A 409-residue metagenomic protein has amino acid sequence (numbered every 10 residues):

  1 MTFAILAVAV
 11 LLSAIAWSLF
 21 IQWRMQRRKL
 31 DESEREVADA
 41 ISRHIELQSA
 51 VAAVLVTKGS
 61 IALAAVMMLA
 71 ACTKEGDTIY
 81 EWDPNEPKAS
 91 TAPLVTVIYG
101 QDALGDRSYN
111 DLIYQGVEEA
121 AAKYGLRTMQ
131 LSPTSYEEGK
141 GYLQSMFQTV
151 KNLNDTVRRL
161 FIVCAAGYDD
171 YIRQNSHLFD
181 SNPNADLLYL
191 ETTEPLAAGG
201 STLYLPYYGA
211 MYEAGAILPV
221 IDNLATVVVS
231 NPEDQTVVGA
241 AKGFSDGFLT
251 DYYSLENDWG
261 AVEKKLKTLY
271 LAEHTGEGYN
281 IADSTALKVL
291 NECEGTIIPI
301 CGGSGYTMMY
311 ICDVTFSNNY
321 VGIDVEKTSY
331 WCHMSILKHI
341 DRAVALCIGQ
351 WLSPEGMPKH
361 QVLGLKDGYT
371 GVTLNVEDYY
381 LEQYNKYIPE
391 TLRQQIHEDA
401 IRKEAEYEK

Functional and structural regions predicted by a protein language model:
M68-A71: C-terminal motif of bacterial Sec signal peptides marking the signal peptidase cleavage site
W82-D83, A89-S90, V95-G116, A120 (+3 more regions): Extracytoplasmic "Venus flytrap"
V97, L153-A166, D186-L190, V228 (+2 more regions): Periplasmic-binding protein-like
V117, Y212-W259, K359-Y384: An alpha-beta-alpha
D180-P206, E326-S329: Flexible loop/hinge segments that line or gate small-molecule binding clefts
T202-A225, I336-G356: Hydrophobic alpha-helical segments within soluble ligand-binding/sensing domains
Q235-C293: Extracellular/periplasmic Venus flytrap/periplasmic-binding protein
L346-K409: Hinge/cleft segment of the Venus flytrap/periplasmic-binding protein
